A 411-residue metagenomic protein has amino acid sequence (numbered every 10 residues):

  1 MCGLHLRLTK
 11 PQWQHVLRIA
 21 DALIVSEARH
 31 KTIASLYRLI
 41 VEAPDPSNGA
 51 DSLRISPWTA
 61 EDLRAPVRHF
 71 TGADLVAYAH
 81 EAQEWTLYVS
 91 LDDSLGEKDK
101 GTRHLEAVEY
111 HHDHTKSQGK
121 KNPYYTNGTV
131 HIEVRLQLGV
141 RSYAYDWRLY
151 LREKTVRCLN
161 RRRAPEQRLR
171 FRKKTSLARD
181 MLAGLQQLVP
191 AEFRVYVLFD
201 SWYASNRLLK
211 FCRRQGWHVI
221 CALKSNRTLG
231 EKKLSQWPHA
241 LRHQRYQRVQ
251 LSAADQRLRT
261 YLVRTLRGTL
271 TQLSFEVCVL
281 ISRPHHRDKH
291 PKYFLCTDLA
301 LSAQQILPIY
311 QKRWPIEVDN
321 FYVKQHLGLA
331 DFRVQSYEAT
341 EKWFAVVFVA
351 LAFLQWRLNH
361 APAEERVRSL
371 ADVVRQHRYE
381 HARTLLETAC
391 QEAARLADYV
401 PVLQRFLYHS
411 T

Functional and structural regions predicted by a protein language model:
M1-T59: Gly/serine-rich nucleotide phosphate-binding loop at the start of the catalytic core of nucleotide/ADP-ribose-handling
L23, S56-K154, T260, R264: Active-site-proximal, Lys/Arg-enriched surface segment that forms a nucleic-acid-binding/basic interface patch
L36, W85-D99, V134, Y196-A204 (+4 more regions): Short, conserved catalytic/metal-binding motifs centered on acidic residues
S47-D51, S56, H114-E192, L273-Y293: Electropositive, glycine- and tryptophan-enriched low-complexity nucleic-acid-binding patches
R64-V76, W85-Y88, P190, L386-T411: Long, charge-rich low-complexity segments
L95, H243, S302-V334: Short amphipathic alpha-helical "interface-anchor" segments enriched in bulky aromatics
N160-I281, R366-V373, L403: An internal, acidic/charged active-site-proximal segment that coordinates divalent cations and/or engages
F332-E387: Basic, amphipathic alpha-helical segments enriched in Lys/Arg and hydrophobic/aromatic residues
